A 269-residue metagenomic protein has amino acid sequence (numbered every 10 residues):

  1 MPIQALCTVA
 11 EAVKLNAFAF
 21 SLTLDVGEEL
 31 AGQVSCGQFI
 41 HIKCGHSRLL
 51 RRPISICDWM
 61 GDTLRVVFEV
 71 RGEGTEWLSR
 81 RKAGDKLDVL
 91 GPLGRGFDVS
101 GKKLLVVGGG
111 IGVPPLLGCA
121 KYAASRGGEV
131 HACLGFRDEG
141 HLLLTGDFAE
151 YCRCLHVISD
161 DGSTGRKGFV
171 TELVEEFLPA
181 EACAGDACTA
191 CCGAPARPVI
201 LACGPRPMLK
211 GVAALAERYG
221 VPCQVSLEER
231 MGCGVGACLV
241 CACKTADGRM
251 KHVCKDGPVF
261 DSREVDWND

Functional and structural regions predicted by a protein language model:
P2-A83: Ferredoxin-reductase
E11, D58, V157-S159, V225 (+1 more regions): Structural signal for conserved beta-strand scaffold positions within catalytic alpha/beta enzyme cores
G45-H46, P92, A246: Short, surface-exposed secondary-structure boundary micro-motifs
E73-V225: FNR/FR-type flavoprotein reductase catalytic core
P115, R206, E228-P258: Local cysteine-cluster metal-coordination motifs and their immediate loop/turn environment, predominantly Fe-S cluster
K255-D269: Short microdomains enriched in Cys/His and/or Lys/Arg
